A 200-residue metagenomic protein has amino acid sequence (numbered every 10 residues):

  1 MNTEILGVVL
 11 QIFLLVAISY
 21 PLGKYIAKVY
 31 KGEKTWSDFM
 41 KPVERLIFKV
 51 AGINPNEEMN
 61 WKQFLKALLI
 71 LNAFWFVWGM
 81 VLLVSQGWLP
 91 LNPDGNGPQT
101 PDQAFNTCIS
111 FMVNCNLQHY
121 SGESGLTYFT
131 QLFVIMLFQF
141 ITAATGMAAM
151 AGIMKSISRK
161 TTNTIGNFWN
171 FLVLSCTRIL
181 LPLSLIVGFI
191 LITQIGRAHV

Functional and structural regions predicted by a protein language model:
M1-N106, T162-G166, N170, L174-G196: N-terminal alpha-helical transmembrane segments of multi-pass membrane transport and channel/translocase proteins
K66-K155: Membrane-interface helix-loop-helix modules in multi-pass membrane proteins
A148-F168: Hydrophobic transmembrane alpha-helix segments characteristic of membrane transport and insertion machinery
A198-V200: Conserved small/polar residues in nucleotide/adenosyl-binding loops
